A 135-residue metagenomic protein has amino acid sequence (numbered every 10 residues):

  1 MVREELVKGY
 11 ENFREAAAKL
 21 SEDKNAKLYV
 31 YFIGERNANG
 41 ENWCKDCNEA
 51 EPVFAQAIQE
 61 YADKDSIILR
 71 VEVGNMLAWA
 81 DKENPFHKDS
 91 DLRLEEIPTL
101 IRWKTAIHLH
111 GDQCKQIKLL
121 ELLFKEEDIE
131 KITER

Functional and structural regions predicted by a protein language model:
M1-V30, G34-E35, V71-V73, L123-R135: N-terminal leader/targeting and pre-domain segments
L6-F32, A50, P85-S90, P98-A106 (+1 more regions): A structural signal for the main folded, soluble domain(s) of proteins
L6-K8, I58-E83: Thiol-based oxidoreductase modules, predominantly thioredoxin-like and allied folds used for disulfide exchange
Y29, N37, V53-Q56, S66-I68 (+1 more regions): A structure-centric feature marking long, well-folded core domains of fungal metabolic enzymes and membrane transporters
R36-V53: Conserved redox-active cysteine motifs that mediate thiol-disulfide chemistry, especially di-cysteine Cys-X(1-2)-Cys
A38-G40, A78, H108-H110: Short catalytic/ligand-binding loop motif for oxyanion handling, primarily in non-cytosolic enzymes, centered on
W43-C47, W79-P85: Short, surface-exposed loop/helix-turn segments at secondary-structure junctions that function as lids/hinges flanking
S90-R135: Non-catalytic, surface beta->alpha helical segment in thiol-disulfide oxidoreductase systems
